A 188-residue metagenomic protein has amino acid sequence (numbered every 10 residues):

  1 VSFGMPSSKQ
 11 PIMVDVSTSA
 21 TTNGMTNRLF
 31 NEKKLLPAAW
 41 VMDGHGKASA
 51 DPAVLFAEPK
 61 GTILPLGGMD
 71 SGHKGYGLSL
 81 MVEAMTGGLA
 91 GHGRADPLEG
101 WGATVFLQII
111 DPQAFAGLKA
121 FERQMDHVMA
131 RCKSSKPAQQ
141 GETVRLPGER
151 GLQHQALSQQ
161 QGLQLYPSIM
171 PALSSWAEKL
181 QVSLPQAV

Functional and structural regions predicted by a protein language model:
V1-A57: Phosphate/diphosphate-binding glycine-rich loops and adjacent basic-rich segments that engage nucleotide
S2, M13, I63-P65, L107: Conserved hydrophobic/aromatic beta-strand scaffold that supports enzyme active sites
P6, P37, P65, P137 (+1 more regions): Proline-rich low-complexity regions
S7-K9, T18-A20, H45, D70 (+3 more regions): A broadly conserved detector of short glycine/acidic/proline-rich loop/turn motifs that flank catalytic sites and bind
S8-P11, L35-P37, K60-G61, G102-V105 (+1 more regions): Short coil/turn connectors at secondary-structure junctions
K34-R94: Secondary-shell segments that build the walls of catalytic and ion/ligand-binding clefts
A84, R94-V188: Catalytic-core signal marking the mid-to-C-terminal active-site face
